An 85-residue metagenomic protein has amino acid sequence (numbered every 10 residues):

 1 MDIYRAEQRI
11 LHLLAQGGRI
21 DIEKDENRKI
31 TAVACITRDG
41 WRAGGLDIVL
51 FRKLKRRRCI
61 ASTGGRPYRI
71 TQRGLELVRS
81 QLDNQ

Functional and structural regions predicted by a protein language model:
M1-I48: Short amphipathic alpha-helical interface segments
A34, L50-F51, C59-I60: Short hydrophobic/aromatic segments of transmembrane alpha-helices and their interfaces
A43-G44, R52, R56: Short, charge-rich amphipathic interface segments used for partner binding and complex assembly
K55-G65: A short, conserved structural fragment
R66-T71: Minor-groove-contacting beta-hairpin "wing" of winged helix-turn-helix DNA-binding domains
L75-Q85: Short, amphipathic alpha-helical interaction segments positioned at domain boundaries
